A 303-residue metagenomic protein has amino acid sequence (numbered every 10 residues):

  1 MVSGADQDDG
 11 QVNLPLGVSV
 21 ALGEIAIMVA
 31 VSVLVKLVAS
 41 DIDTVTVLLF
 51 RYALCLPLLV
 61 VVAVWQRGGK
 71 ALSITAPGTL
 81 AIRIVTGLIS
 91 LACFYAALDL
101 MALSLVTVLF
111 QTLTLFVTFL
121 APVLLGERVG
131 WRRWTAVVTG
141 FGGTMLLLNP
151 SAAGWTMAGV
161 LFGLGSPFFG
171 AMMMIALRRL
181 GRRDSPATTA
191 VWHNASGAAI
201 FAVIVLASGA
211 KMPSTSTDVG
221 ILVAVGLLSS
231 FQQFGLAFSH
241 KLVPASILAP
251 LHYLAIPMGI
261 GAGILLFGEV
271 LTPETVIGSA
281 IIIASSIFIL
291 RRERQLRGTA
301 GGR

Functional and structural regions predicted by a protein language model:
G4-D9, L56-A76, T86, G142-G154 (+4 more regions): Membrane-interface helix-cap regions at the ends of transmembrane helices in multi-pass membrane proteins
P15-E24, A63-V64, G69-C93, A158-S166 (+2 more regions): Loop-to-transmembrane-helix transition segments
A21, V33-K36, T44, L59 (+4 more regions): Transmembrane alpha-helical segments that form core, pore/gating elements of small-molecule transporters/exporters
I25-V33, V60, I84-A92, T114-F119 (+7 more regions): Hydrophobic/small/kink-forming positions within alpha-helical transmembrane segments of polytopic membrane proteins
D43-P57, A96-T114, T156-F169, T215-S229 (+1 more regions): Structural signature of hydrophobic alpha-helical transmembrane segments
F94-A96, L113-T135, P257-V276: C-terminal transmembrane-helix exit sites in multi-pass transporters
V106-T112, L180, D184-S196, Q233-I264: Helix-helix packing/entry segments at the starts of transmembrane helices
R132-N149, E274-E293: Hydrophobic transmembrane alpha-helices of multi-pass small-molecule transport proteins
